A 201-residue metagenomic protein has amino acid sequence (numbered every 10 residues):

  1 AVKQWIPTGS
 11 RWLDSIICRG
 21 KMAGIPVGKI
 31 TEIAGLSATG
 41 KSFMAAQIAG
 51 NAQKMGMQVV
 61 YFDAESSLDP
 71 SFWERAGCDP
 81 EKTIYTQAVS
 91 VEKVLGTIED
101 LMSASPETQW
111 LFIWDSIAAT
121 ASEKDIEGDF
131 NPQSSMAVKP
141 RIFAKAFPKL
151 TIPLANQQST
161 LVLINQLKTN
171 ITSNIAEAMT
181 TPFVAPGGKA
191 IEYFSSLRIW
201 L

Functional and structural regions predicted by a protein language model:
A1-T83, L95-S103: The Walker A/P-loop phosphate-binding site
I6, S42, V91, P140-A144 (+1 more regions): A conditional alpha-helix N-cap/helix-loop micro-motif detector
I30-G35, E81-T86, P132-V138, S173: Short, basic, glycine/proline-bearing loop/turn elements
K54-G56, R75-T83, G128-M136, M179-G188: A short alpha->loop->secondary-structure connector
L68, T120-A121, N170-I171: Catalytic P-loop NTPase motifs of RecA-like helicase/translocase cores
E74, K124-E127, S173-A176: Short acidic, glycine/serine/threonine-rich loops at helix termini
A88-S159: Phosphate-binding/switch loop-helix module in NTP-utilizing enzymes
M136-L201: Phosphate-binding/switch region of NTP-binding enzymes
